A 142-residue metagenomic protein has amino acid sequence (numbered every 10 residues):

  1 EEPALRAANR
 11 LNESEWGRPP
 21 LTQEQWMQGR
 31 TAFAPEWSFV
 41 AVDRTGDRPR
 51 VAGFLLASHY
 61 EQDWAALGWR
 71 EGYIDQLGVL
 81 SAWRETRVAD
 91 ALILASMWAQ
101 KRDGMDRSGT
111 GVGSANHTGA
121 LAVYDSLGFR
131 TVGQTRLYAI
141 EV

Functional and structural regions predicted by a protein language model:
E1-R6: A short beta-loop-alpha structural element at the N-terminal edge of CoA-dependent acyl/N-acetyltransferase catalytic
E15-L77: A conserved beta-strand-loop-helix scaffold within acyl/acetyltransferase catalytic domains
L77-E85, S114: A short, internal acetyl-CoA/4′-phosphopantetheine-binding micro-motif in the GNAT/acyltransferase core
W83, R87-A95: Conserved acetyl-CoA pyrophosphate-binding loop and the N-cap/start of the following alpha-helix in GNAT-like
Q100-G113: Conserved GNAT acetyl-CoA-binding A-motif
T110-L121, L137-V142: Conserved beta-strand-loop-alpha-helix junction that forms the acyl-donor binding cleft
Y124-Q134: Conserved acetyl-CoA-binding loop of GNAT-fold acetyltransferases
